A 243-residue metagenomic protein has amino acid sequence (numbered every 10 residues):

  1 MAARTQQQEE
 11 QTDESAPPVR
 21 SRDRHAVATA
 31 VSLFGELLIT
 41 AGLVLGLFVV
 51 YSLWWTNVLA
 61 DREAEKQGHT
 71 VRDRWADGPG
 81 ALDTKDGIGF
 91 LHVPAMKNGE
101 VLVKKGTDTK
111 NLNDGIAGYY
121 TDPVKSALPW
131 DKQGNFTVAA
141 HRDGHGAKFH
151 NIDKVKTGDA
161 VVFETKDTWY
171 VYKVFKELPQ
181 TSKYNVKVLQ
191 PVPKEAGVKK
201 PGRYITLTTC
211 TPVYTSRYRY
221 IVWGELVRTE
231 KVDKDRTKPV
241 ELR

Functional and structural regions predicted by a protein language model:
M1-V31: Terminal targeting segments of Actinobacterial cell-envelope proteins
A26, S32-L33, L37-K156, A160 (+1 more regions): Solvent-exposed, non-transmembrane regions of membrane-associated and secreted proteins
